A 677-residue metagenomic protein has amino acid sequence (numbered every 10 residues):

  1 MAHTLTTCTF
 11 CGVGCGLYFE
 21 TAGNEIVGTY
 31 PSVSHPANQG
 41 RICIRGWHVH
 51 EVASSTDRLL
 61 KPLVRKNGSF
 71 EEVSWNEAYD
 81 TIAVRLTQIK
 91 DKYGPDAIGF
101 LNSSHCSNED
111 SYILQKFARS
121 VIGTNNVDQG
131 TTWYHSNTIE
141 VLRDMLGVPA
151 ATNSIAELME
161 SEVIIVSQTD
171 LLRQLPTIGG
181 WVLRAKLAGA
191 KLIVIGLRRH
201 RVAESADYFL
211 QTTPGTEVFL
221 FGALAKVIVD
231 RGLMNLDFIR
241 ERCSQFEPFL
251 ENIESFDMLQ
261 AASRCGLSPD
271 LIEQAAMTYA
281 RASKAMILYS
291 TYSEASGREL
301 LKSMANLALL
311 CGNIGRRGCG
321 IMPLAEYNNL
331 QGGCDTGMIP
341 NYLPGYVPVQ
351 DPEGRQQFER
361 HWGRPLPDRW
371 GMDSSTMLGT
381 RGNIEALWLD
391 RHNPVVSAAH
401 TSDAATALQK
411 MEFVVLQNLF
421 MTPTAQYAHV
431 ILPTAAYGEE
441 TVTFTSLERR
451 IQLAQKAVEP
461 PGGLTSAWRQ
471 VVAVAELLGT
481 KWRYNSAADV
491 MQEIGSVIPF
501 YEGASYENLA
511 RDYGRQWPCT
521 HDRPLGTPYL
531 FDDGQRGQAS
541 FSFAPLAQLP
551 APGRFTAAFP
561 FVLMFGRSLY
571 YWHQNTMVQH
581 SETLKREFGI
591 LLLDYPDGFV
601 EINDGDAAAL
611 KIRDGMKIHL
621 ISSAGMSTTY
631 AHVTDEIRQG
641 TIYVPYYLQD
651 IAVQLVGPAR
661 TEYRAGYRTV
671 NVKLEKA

Functional and structural regions predicted by a protein language model:
M1-R231, S268, H361, D390 (+3 more regions): N-terminal export/assembly segments and adjacent metallocofactor-ligating motifs of anaerobic energy-metabolism
V27, N235-L236, I272, M286-I287 (+8 more regions): Acidic/polar loop patches that form or flank catalytic/metal-binding clefts of enzymes that bind anionic ligands
G99-C106, R264-L267, S290-S296, Y327 (+2 more regions): Conserved short loop/turn motifs at secondary-structure junctions
Y112-L183, A188-I195, V218-G222, A305-Q426 (+3 more regions): Extended redox/cofactor-interaction regions of prokaryotic respiratory oxidoreductases
I164, S205-A206, F256-L259, L288-T291 (+1 more regions): Flexible glycine/proline-enriched surface loops and loop-helix/loop-strand junctions
E204-T212, P433-A435, E439, R449-P461: Short beta-alpha connecting loops at secondary-structure transitions that line or flank enzyme active sites
E241-C243, S296, I321-Q331, S486-I498: A glycine-rich phosphate-binding loop feature that marks nucleotide/adenosyl-phosphate handling sites
P461-H521, S581-E601, G605-A677: Long, contiguous, secondary-structure-rich segments that constitute the structural scaffold of globular domains
